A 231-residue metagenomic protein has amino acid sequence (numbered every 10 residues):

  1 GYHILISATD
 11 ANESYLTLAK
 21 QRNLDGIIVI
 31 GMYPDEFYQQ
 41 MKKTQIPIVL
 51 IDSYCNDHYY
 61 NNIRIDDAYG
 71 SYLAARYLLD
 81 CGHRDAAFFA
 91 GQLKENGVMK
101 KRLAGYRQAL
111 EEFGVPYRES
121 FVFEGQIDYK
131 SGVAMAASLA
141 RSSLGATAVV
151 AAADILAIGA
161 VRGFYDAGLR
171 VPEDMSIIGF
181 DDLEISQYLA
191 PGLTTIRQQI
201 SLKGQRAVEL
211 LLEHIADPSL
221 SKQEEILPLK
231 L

Functional and structural regions predicted by a protein language model:
G1-R76, A140-R141, G145: Alpha-helical recognition/docking segments in bacterial nutrient-uptake and carbohydrate-utilization systems
H3, P47, R84, P116 (+1 more regions): Residue-level detector of anion-binding/catalytic polar loops
I6-Y15, I63-L73, F89-M135, V150-I158 (+4 more regions): Hinge/beta->alpha junction and helix N-cap segments in small-molecule ligand-binding domains
Q21-G31, A87-A90, V122, R141-A153 (+1 more regions): Periplasmic-binding protein-like
G26-I27, I48, L78, Y106 (+4 more regions): Residue-level signal for nonpolar/aromatic packing positions in well-ordered secondary structure
F37-M41, Y106, A160, F164: Hydrophobic packing residues within well-ordered alpha-helices of enzyme cores
Y77-A86: Glycine-rich phosphate/diphosphate-binding loops that line cofactor/substrate pockets in enzymes
M135-L231: Flexible loop/turn connectors
